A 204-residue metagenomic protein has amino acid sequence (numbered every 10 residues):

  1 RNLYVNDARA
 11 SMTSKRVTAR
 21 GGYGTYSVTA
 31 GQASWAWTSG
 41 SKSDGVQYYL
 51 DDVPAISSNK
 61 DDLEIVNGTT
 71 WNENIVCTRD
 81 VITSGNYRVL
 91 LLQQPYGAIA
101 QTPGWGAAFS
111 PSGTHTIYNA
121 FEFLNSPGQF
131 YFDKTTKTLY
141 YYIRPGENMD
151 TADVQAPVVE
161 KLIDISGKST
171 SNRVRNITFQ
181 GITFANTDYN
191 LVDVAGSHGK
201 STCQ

Functional and structural regions predicted by a protein language model:
R1-Q204: Extracellular polysaccharide-degrading/modifying enzymes targeting complex plant/algal/animal polysaccharides
